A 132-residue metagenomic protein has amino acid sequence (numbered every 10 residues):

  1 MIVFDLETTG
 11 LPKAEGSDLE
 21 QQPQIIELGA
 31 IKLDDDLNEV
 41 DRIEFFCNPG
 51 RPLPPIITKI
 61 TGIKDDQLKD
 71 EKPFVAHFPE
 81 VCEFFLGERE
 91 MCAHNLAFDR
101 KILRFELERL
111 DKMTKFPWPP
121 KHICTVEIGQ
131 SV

Functional and structural regions predicted by a protein language model:
M1-V3: Short glycine-aspartate micro-motif
L6-G16: Short acidic, Gly/Ser-rich segments with clustered Asp/Glu that frequently serve as metal-coordination loops in enzyme
K13-E15, L68, M91, S131: A generic structural signal for short coil/turn motifs at secondary-structure boundaries
L19-Q21, E71: Flexible, glycine- and charge-enriched loops at secondary-structure boundaries
Q21-L28, K32-I63, E83-V132: Metal-dependent phosphoesterase core characteristic of DEDDh/y 3'-5' exonuclease domains
G62-D70: Glycine-rich phosphate-binding "P-loop"
K69-M91: Short, acidic loop-to-helix structural element flanking the phosphoryl-transfer center in phosphate-processing enzymes
